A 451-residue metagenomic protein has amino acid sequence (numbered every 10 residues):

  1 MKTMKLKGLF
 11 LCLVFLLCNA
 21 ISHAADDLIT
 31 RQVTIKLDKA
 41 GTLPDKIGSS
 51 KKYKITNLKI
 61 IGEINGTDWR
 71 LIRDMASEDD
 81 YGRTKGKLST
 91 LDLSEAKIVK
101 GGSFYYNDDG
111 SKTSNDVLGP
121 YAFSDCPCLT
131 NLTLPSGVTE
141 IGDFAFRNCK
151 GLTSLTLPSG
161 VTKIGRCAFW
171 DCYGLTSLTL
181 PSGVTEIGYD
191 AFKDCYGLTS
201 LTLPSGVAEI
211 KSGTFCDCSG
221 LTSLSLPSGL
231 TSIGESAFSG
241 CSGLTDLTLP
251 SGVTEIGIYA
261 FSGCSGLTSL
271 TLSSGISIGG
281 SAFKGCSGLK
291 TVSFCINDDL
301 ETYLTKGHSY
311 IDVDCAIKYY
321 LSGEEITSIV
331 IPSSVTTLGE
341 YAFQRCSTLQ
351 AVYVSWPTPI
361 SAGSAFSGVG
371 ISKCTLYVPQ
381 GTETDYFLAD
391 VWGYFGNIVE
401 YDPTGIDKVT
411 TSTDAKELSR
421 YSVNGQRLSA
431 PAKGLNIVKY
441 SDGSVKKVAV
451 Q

Functional and structural regions predicted by a protein language model:
M4-L6, I437-Q451: C-terminal tail/sorting-segment detector
F10-N19: Bacterial N-terminal signal peptides
A20-A25: Sec/Tat signal peptide C-region and signal peptidase I cleavage site
T30-D38, T56-I64, G86-D116, P127-E140 (+11 more regions): Structural signature of tandem-repeat unit edges
G41-K51, T67-S77, S281-A282, E340-Q344 (+2 more regions): Short, T/G/N/S-enriched strand-turn elements that build extracellular solenoid repeat scaffolds
G119-A122, G142-R147, G165-W170, G188-K193 (+7 more regions): Consensus positions within tandem repeat domains that build extended binding/scaffold surfaces
Y401-N424: Residue-level detector of functionally pivotal "anchor" positions at catalytic/ligand-binding pockets or at interdomain
S422-D442: Short, surface-exposed loop/turn motifs with a glycine/proline- and acidic-biased composition
